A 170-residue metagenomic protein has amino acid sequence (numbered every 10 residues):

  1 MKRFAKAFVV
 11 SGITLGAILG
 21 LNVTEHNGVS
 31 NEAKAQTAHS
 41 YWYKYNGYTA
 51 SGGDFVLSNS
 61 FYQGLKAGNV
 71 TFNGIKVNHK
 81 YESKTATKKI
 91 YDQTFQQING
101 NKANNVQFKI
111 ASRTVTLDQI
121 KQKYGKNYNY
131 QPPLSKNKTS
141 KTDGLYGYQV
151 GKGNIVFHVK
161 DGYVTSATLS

Functional and structural regions predicted by a protein language model:
M1-A35: Sec-dependent N-terminal signal peptides of Gram-positive bacterial secreted proteins and lipoproteins
L21-Y128, L169-S170: Short helix/turn-capping signatures at newly exposed starts of structured segments
F95-I98, N127, N137-T139, G147-Y148 (+1 more regions): Short, exposed beta-strand/loop patches in secreted or surface proteins that constitute
A103-N105, S140-G147: Short, hydrophobic/aromatic-rich segments at coil-to-beta transitions
I110-S112, Y124, L134-S135, K152 (+1 more regions): A mature extracytoplasmic/lumenal domain signature
I120, Q131-K141: Acidic, glycine-rich flexible loop segments
Q131-L134, S166-S170: A short, surface-exposed interaction/processing loop segment used at functional sites
L145-G162, A167-T168: Short, exposed beta-strand-loop hairpins at the edges of beta-sheets in extracellular/periplasmic proteins
